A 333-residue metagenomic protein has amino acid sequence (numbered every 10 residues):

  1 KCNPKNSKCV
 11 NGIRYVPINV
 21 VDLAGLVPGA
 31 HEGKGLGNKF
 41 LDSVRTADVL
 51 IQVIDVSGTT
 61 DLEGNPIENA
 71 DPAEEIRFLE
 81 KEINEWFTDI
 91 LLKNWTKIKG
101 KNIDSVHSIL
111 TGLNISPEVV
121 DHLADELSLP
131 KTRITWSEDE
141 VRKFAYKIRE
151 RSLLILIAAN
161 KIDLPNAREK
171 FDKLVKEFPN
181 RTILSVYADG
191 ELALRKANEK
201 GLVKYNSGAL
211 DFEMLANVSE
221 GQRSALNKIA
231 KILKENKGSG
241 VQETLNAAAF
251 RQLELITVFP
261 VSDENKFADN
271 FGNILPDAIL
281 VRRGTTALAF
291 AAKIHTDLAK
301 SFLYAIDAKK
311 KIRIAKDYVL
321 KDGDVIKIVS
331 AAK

Functional and structural regions predicted by a protein language model:
K1-I51, S57-R77, T135-Y146, K333: Switch II of P-loop NTPase G domains
G25-V27, D55-D61, N69-A73, N84-E85 (+4 more regions): Conserved nucleotide-binding/hydrolysis micro-motifs of P-loop NTPases
D42-R45, R77, K81, K176 (+1 more regions): A broad, structural surface signal
R45-V56, K81-T88, D163, P179 (+3 more regions): Non-catalytic alpha-helical coupling and interface elements of nucleotide-dependent molecular machines and regulators
D48, D324-I326: Structural signature of the urease/amidohydrolase superfamily beta/alpha-barrel
I51, D61, I90, N94 (+1 more regions): Secondary-structure transition/capping residues
E68-F78, W86-I109: Single-stranded RNA-binding surfaces
W95-D322, V329-K333: C-terminal-of-GTPase-core extension/linker across diverse P-loop GTPases
